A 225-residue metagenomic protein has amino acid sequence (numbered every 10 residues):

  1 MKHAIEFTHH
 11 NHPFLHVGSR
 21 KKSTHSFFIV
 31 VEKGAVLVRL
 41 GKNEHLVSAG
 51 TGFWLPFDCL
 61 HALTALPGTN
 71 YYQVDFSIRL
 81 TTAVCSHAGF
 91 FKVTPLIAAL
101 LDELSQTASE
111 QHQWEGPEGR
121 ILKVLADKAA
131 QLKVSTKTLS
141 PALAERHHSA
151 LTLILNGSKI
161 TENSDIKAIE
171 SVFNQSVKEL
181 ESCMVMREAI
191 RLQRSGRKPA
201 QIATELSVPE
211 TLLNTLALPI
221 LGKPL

Functional and structural regions predicted by a protein language model:
M1-A35: Generic protein-terminus/edge-of-domain signal
E32-K33, S48-A49, P67: A cytosolic small-molecule/anion-sensing beta-strand core signal
K33-R39, G52-F53, H61: Short beta-strand segments in beta-sandwich/barrel cores
G41-F57: Short acidic-glycine-tyrosine-enriched beta hairpin
C59-F90: Ligand-binding loop in jelly-roll beta-barrel domains
V93-I166: An amphipathic alpha-helical interaction segment
T152-E181, R191-L225: Basic/polar phosphate-binding segments, predominantly the helix-turn-helix DNA-binding elements of transcriptional
M184-E188: Pre-recognition alpha-helix immediately N-terminal to the DNA-recognition helix within helix-turn-helix or winged-helix
